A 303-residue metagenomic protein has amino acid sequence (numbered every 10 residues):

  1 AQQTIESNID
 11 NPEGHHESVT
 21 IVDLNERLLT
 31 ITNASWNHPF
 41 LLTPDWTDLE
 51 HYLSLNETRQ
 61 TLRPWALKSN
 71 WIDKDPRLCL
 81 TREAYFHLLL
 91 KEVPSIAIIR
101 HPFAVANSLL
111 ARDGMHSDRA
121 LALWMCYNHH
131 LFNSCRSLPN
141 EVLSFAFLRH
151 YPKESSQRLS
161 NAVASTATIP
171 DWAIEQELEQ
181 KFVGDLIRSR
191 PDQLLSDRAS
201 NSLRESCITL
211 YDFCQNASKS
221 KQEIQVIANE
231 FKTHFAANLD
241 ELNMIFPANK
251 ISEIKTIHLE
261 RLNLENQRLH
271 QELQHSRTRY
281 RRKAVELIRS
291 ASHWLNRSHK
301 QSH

Functional and structural regions predicted by a protein language model:
A1-L55, R289: PAPS-dependent sulfotransferase catalytic core
I5-P12, N107, R136-I208: The conserved 3'-phosphoadenosine-5'-phosphosulfate
S18-I21, S137, H275, R279-R282: Polar helix-capping/helix-linker motif
R27-H38, A122-H129, W172: Short, basic, helix/turn surface patches
L28, H116-M125, R190-D197: A polyampholytic, Gly/Pro-enriched intrinsically disordered region
R59-D171: PAPS-dependent sulfotransferase catalytic domain
A199, R204-E223: Long, ordered, amphipathic alpha-helical scaffolds
S220-H303: Boundary detector for helix-to-coil junctions that initiate low-complexity/charged tails
